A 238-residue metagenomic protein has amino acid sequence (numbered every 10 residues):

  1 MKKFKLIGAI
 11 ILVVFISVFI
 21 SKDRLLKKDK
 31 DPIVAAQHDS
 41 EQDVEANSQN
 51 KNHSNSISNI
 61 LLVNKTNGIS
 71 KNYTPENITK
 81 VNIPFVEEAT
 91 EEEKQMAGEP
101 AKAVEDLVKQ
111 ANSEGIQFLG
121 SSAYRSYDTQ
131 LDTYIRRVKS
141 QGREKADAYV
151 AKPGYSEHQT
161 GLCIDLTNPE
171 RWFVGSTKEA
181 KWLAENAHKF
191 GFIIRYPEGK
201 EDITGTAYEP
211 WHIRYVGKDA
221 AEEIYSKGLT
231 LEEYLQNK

Functional and structural regions predicted by a protein language model:
K2-A123, Y127-K238: Extracytoplasmic cell-surface/polysaccharide-interacting catalytic and binding patches
